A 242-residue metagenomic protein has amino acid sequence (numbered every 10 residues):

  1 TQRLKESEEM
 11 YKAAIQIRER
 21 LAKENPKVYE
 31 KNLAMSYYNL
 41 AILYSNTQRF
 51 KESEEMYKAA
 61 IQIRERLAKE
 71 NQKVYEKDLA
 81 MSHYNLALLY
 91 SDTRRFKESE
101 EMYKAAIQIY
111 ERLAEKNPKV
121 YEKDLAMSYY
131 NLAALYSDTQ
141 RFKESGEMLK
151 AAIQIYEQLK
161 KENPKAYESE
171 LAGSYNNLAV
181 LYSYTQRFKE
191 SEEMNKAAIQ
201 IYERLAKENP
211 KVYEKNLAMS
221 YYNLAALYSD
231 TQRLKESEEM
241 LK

Functional and structural regions predicted by a protein language model:
T1-K5, M10, I15-I17, K23-E24 (+8 more regions): Long, intrinsically disordered low-complexity tandem-repeat regions
A14, L21, A60, L67 (+6 more regions): Alpha-helical solenoid scaffolds that mediate protein-protein interactions, centered on TPR/SEL1-like repeats but also
I15, K31-N46, I61, K77-D92 (+5 more regions): Conserved alpha-helical positions within TPR/SEL1-like repeat arrays
K23, N32, I42, N46 (+9 more regions): Intrinsic-disorder/low-complexity detector
E24-K31, E70-K77, K116-K123, E162-S169 (+1 more regions): Residue signature of alpha-solenoid helical repeat architecture, marking inter-repeat boundaries and helix-start
